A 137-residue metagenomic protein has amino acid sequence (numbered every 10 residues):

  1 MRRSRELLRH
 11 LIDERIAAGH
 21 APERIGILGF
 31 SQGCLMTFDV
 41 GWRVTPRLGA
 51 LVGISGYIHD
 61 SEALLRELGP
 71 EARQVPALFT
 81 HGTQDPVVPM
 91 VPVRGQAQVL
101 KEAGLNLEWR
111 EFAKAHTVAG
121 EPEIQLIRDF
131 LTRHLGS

Functional and structural regions predicted by a protein language model:
M1-G26: Gly/Ser-rich "nucleophile elbow"/oxyanion-hole loop immediately N-terminal to the catalytic nucleophile in hydrolases
E14, R43, V99: Active-site catalytic microenvironments for nucleophilic, acid-base chemistry
E23, A72-A77, A103-N106: Short, proline-enriched alpha-helix->beta-strand connector loops that line the catalytic pocket of alpha/beta-hydrolase
E23-A72: Primarily recognizes the serine-hydrolase "nucleophile elbow" in alpha/beta-hydrolase and SGNH/GDSL folds
L78-H81, D85: Short beta-strand/loop motif that positions the catalytic acidic residue of the alpha/beta-hydrolase fold
V91-S137: C-terminal catalytic histidine-bearing segment of alpha/beta-hydrolase fold enzymes
